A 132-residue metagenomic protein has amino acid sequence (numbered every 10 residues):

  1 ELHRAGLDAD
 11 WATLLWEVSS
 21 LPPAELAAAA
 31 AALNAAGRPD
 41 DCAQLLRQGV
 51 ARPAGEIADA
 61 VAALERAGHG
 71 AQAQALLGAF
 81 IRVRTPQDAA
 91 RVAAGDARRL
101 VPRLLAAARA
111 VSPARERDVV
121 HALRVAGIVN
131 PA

Functional and structural regions predicted by a protein language model:
E1-A132: Compositionally biased accessory segments in Actinobacterial proteins
